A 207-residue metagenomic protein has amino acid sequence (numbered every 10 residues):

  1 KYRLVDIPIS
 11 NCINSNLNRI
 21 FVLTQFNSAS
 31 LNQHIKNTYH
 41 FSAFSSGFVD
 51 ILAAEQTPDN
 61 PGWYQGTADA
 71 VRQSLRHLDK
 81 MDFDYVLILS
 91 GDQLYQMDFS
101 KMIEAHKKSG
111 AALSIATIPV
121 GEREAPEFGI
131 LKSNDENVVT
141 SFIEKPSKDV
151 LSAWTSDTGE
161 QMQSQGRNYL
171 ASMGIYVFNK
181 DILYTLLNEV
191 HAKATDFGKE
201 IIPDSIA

Functional and structural regions predicted by a protein language model:
K1-A207: Unchanged
